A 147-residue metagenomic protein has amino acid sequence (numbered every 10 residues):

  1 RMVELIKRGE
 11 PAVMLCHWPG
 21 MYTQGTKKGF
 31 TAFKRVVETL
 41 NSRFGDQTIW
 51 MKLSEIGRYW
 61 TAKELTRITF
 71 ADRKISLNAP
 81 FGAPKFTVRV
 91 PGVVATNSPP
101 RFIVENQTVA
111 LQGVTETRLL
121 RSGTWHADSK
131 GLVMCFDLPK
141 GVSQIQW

Functional and structural regions predicted by a protein language model:
R1-E55: Catalytic grooves of carbohydrate-active enzymes
R35-A83: Extended hydrophobic/aromatic segments used for targeting, binding, or gating
K63-W147: C-terminal beta-sandwich/jelly-roll accessory domains of carbohydrate-active enzymes
